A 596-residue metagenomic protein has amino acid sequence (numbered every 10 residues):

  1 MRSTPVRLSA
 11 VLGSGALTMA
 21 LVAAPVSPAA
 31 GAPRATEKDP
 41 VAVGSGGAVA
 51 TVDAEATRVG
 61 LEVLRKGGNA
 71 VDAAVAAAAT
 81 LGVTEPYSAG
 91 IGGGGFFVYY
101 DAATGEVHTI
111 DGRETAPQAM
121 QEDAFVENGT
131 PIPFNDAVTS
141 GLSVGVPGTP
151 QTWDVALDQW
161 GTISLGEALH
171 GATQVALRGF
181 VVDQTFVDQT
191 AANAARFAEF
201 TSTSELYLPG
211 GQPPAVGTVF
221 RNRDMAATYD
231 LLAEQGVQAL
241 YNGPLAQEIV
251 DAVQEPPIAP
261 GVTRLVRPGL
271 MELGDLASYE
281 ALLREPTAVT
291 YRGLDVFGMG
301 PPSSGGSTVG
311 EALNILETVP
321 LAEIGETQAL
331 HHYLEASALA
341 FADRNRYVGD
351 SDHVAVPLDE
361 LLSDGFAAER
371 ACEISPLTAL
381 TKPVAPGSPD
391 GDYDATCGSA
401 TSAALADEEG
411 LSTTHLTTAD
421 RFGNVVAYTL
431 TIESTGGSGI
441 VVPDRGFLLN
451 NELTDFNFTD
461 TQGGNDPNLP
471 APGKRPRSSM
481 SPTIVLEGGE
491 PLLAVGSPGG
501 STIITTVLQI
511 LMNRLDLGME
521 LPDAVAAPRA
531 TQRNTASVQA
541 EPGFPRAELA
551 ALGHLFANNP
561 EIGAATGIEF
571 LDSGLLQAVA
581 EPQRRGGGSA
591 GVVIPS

Functional and structural regions predicted by a protein language model:
M1-A16: N-terminal export and membrane-targeting signals
A20-E37: C-terminal region of N-terminal signal peptides and the immediate post-cleavage residues of exported proteins
A32-R58, E62, A70-Q235, L240-Y241 (+2 more regions): Noncatalytic scaffold domains of N-terminal-nucleophile
V63-L64, Q151-Q159, Q235-N242, Q247 (+2 more regions): Alpha-helical support elements that line or immediately flank enzyme active sites and cofactor-binding pockets
V83-T109, V126, A259-E272, N424-L493 (+2 more regions): Active-site rim segments in enzyme catalytic domains, especially the processed small/beta chain of N-terminal
A89-G90, G94-D101, T414-T418, P482-I484 (+2 more regions): Short beta-strand scaffold segments in enzyme catalytic cores
G269, L321-T431, R445: Internal maturation/activation junctions in enzymes
F422, G473-R475, V507, D516-P560: Extended C-terminal subregions enriched in glycine
